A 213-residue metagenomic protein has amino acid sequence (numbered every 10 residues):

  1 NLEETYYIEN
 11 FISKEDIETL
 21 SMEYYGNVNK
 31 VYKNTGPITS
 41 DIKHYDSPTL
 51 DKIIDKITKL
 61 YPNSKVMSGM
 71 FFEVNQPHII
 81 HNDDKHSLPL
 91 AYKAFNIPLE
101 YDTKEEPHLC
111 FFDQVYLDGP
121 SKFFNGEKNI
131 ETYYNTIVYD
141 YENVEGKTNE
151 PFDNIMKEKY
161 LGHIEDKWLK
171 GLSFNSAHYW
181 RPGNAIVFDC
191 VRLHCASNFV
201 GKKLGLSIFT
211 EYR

Functional and structural regions predicted by a protein language model:
N1-N82, H108-L109, V115, K122-T148: Non-heme Fe(II)/2-oxoglutarate
N75-V191, S197-R213: Catalytic core of non-heme Fe(II) oxygenases with the double-stranded beta-helix
